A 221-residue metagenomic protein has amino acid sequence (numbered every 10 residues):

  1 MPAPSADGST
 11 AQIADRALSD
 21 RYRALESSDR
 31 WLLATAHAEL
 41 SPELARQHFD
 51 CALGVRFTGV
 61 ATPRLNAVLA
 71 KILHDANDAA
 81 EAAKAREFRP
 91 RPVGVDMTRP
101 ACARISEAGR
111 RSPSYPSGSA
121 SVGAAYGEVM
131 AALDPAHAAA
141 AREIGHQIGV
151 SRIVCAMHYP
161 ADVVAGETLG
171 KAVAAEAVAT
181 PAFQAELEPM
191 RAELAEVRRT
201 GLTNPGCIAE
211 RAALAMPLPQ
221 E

Functional and structural regions predicted by a protein language model:
M1-V154, A179, E186, R211 (+1 more regions): Hydrophobic alpha-helical bundle signature of multipass membrane enzymes
R111-S112, V154, H158, L169 (+2 more regions): Short alpha-helix boundary/capping motifs
Q147-V178: Interfacial helix-loop-helix junctions of multi-pass membrane proteins
E176-L187, R191-L194: Active-site or pore-adjacent capping/gating segments
P189-E221: Primarily interfacial, aromatic-capped hydrophobic alpha-helices that serve as membrane anchors
